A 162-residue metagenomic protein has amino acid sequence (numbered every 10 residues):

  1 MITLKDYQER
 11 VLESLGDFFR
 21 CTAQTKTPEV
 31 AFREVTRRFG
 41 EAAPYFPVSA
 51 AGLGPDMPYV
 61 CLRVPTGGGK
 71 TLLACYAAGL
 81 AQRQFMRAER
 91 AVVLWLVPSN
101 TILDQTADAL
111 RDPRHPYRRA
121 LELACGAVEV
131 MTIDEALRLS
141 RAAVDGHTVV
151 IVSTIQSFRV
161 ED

Functional and structural regions predicted by a protein language model:
M1-D162: RecA-like P-loop NTPase motor core of helicase/translocase proteins
